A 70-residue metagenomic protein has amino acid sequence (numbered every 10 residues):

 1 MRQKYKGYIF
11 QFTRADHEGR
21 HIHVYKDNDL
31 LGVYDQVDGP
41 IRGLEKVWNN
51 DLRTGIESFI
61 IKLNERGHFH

Functional and structural regions predicted by a protein language model:
M1-R20, V24-H70: Metal-centered catalytic cores of metalloenzymes
